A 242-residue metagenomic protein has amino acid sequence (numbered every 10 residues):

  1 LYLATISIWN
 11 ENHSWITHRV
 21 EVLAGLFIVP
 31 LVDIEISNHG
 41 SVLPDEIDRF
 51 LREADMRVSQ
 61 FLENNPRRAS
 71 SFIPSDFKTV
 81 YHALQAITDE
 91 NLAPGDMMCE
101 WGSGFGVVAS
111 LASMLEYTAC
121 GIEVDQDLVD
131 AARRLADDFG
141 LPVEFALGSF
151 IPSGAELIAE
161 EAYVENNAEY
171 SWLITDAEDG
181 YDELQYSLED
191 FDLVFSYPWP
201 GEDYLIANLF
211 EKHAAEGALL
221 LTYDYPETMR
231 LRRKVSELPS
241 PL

Functional and structural regions predicted by a protein language model:
Y2-P94: S-adenosyl-L-methionine
P94-G104: Conserved class I S-adenosyl-L-methionine
V107-Y117: Conserved SAM-binding loop of SAM-dependent methyltransferases across substrates and taxa, primarily the Class I
T118-E123: Conserved SAM-binding motif I beta-strand of class I
V129-D130: Short alpha-helix immediately C-terminal to the canonical SAM-binding loop
R133-Y186: S-adenosyl-L-methionine
L184-P198: Short SAM/SAH-binding signature in class I
P200-L242: C-terminal substrate-binding/active-site "lid" region of AdoMet-derived donor-dependent transferases
